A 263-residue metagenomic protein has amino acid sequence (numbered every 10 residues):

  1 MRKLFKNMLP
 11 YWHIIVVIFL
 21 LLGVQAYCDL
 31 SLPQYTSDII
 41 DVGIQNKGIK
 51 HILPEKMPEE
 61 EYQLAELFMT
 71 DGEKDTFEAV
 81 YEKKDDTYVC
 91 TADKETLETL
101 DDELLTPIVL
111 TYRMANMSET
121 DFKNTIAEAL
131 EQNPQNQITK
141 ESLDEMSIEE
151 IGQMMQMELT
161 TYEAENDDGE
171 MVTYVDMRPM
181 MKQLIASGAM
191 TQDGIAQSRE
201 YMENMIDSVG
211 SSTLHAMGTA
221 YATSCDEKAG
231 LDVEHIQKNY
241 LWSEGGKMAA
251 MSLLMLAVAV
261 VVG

Functional and structural regions predicted by a protein language model:
M1-L32, T36-L254, V258-V262: Membrane-integrated ABC transporters
